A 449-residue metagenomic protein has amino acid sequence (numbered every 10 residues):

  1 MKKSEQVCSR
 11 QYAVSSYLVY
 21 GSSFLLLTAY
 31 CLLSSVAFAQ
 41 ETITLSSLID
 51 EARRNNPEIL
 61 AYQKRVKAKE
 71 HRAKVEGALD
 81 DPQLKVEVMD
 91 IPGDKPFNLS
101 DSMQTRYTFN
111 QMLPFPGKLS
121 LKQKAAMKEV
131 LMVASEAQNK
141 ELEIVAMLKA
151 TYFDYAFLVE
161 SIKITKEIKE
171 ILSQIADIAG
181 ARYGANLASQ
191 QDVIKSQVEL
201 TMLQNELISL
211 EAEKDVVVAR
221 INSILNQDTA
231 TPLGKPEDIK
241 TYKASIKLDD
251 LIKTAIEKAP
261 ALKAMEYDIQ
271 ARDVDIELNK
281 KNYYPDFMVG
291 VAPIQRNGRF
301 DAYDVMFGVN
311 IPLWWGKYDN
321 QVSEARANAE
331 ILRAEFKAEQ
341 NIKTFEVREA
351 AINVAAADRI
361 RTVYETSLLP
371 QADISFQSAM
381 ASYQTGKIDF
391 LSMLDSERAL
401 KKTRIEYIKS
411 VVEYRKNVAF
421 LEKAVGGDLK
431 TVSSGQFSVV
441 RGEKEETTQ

Functional and structural regions predicted by a protein language model:
K2, K140-T254, A350-N353, A357: Periplasmic alpha-helical coiled-coil/stalk elements that build and connect Gram-negative outer-membrane
K2-K3, F38, E406-Q449: Acidic, low-complexity, intrinsically disordered peripheral segments
E5-S35, S433-E445: Arg/Gly-rich low-complexity intrinsically disordered repeat tracts
A39-V88, M112-F115, L121, T229-Q270 (+4 more regions): Bacterial Sec-pathway N-terminal export signals of envelope proteins
D50-L60, K67-P82, P96-L99, Y107-K124 (+9 more regions): A glycine-/polar-enriched beta->alpha junction
A61-A73, K140, I144-I164, Q174 (+5 more regions): Amphipathic alpha-helical coiled-coil segments
L84-D90, V289-P293: Transmembrane beta-barrel strands of outer-membrane/channel proteins
D101-T105, R299-V305: Residues that define the transmembrane beta-barrel architecture of outer-membrane proteins
